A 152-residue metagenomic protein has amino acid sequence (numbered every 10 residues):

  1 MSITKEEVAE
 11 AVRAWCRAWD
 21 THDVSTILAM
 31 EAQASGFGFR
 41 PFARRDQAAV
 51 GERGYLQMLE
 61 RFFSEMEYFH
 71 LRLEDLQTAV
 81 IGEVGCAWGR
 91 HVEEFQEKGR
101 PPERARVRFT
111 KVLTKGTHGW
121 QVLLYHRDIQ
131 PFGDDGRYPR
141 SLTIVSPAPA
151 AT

Functional and structural regions predicted by a protein language model:
M1-A34, R140-T152: Short, low-complexity N-terminal intrinsically disordered segments enriched in polar/charged residues
K5-E6, V24-G82, E103-R104: A solvent-exposed, acidic/Ser-Thr-rich amphipathic alpha-helical stretch
A9, R13-C16, L56, E60 (+1 more regions): Solvent-exposed, non-membrane alpha-helical residues enriched in polar/charged side chains
W15, M30-A32, G38-P41, G85-F95: Short, well-ordered beta-strand segments in beta-rich or mixed alpha/beta enzyme and ligand-binding folds
L59, L73-T78, H91-E93, V107-T114 (+1 more regions): Hydrophobic/aromatic beta-strand elements that line small-molecule binding cavities or substrate pockets in beta-rich
V84-H91, G133-A151: A short, hydrophobic/aromatic-rich structural module that often spans a beta strand with its adjoining loop
R106-R137: Short beta-strand edge/turn micro-motifs at domain boundaries
